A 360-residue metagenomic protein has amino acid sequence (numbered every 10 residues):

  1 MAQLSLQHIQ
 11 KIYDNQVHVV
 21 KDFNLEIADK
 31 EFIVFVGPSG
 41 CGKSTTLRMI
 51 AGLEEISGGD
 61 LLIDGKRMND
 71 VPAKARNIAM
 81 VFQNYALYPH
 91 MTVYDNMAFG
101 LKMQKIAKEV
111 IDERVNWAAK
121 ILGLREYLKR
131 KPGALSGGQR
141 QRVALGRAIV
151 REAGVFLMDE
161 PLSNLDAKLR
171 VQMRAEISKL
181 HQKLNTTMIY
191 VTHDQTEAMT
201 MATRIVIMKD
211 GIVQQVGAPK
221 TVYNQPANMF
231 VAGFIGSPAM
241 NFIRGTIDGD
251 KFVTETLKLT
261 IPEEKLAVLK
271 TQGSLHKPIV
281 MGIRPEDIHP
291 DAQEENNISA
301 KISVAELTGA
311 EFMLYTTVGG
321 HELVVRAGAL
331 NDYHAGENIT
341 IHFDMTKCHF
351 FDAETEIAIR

Functional and structural regions predicted by a protein language model:
S5, E26, L62, T246 (+1 more regions): ABC ATPase nucleotide-binding domain
V36-P38: The feature captures the beta-strand-to-loop junction immediately N-terminal to the Walker
A51: Helix-to-loop junction immediately C-terminal to a conserved catalytic motif
S57-D60, V110, D210, C348: Conserved coupling/switch loops of ABC nucleotide-binding domains, chiefly the family-specific signature
G59-R67: Conserved ABC transporter NBD signature motif
A73-F230: ABC ATPase nucleotide-binding domains
P238-M240, D250-R360: Non-catalytic connector elements of ABC transporters
